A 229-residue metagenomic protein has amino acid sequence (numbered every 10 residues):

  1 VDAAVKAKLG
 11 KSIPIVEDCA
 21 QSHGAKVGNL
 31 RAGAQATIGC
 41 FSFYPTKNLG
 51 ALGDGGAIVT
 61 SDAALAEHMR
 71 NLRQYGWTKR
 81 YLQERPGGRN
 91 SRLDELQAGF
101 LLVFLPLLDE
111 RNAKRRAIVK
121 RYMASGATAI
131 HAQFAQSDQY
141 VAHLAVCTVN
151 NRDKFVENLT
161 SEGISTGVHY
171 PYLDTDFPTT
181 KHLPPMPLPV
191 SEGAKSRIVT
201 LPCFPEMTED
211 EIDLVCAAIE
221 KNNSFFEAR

Functional and structural regions predicted by a protein language model:
V1-A4, K26, S61-R229: PLP-dependent aminotransferase class I/II
V1-N29, D62: Catalytic PLP-binding core of fold-type I/II PLP enzymes
G10, N29, A36-T37, S196: Active-site acidic short loop of glycosyltransferases
S12-P14, I38, S165: Proline-centered loop/turn at the N-terminus of a beta-strand
V16-D18, S42, H169, P202: A cross-family glycoside hydrolase active-site/sugar-binding cleft signature
Q21-H23, L49-G50, K120: Short gly/pro/ser/thr-enriched loop/turn and capping motifs at secondary-structure boundaries
L30, K47, H143: Glycine-centered loop/turn positions within well-structured domains that cap or flank conserved ligand/cofactor-binding
A34-N71, W77, E95: Active-site PLP attachment segment
